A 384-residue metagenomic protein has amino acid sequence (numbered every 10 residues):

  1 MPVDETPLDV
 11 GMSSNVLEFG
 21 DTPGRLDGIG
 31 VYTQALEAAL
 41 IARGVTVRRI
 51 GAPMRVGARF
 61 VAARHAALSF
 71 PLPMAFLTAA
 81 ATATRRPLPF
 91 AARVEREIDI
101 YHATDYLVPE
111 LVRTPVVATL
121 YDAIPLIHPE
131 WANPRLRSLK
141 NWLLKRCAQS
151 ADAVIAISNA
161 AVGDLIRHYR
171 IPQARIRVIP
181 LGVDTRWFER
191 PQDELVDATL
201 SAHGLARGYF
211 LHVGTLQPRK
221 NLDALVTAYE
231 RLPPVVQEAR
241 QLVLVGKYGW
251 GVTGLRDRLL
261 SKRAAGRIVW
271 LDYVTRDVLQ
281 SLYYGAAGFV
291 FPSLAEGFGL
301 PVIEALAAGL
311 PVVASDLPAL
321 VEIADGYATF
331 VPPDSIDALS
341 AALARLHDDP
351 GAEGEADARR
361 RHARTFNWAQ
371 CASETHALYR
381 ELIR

Functional and structural regions predicted by a protein language model:
M1-R384: Carbohydrate transferase catalytic cores enriched for Leloir-type hexosyltransferases
